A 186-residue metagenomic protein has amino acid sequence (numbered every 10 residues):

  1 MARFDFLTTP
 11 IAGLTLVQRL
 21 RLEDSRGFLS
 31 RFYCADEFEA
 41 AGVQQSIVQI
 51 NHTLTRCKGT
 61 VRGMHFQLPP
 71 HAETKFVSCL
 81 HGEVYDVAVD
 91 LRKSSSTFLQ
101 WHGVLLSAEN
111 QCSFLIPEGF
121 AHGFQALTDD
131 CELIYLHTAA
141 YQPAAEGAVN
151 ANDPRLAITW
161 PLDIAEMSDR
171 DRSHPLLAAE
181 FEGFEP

Functional and structural regions predicted by a protein language model:
M1-C112, D130, H137, Q142-P186: Non-catalytic, conserved peripheral segments adjacent to functional cores
F114, H122-L127: Short beta-strand His + acidic residue motifs that chelate non-heme Fe in jelly-roll/DSBH and cupin folds
F124, L133-I134: Compact nucleic-acid interaction/catalytic patches
